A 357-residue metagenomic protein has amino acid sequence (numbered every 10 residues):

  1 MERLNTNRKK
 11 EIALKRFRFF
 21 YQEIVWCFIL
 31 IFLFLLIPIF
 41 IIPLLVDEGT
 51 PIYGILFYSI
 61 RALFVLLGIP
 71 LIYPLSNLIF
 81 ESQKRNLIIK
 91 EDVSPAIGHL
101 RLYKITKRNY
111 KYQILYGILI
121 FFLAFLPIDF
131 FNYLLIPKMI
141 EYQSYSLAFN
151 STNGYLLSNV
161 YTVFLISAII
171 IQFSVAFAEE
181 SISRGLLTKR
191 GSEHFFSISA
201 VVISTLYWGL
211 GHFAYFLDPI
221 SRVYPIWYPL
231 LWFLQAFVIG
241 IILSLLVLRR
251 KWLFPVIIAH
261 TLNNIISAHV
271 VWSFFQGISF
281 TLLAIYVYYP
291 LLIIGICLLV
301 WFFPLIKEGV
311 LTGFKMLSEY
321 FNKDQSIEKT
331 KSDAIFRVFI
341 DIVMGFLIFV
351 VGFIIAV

Functional and structural regions predicted by a protein language model:
M1-Y112, I265-V357: N-terminal, membrane-interfacial amphipathic/helix-forming hydrophobic leader that caps and precedes the first
E23-L36, A62-P70, Q113-D129, A168-Q172 (+8 more regions): Alpha-helical transmembrane spans of integral membrane proteins, capturing the lipid-embedded, hydrophobic core of TM
P38, I72-S76, A124, I128 (+2 more regions): Alpha-helical transmembrane segments of polytopic integral membrane proteins, especially the permease/helical cores
I41-L45, N132, H212: Juxtamembrane "helix exit" motif at the C-terminal ends of alpha-helical transmembrane segments in multi-pass membrane
V46-Y58, K90-A176, T188, E193-H194 (+3 more regions): Juxtamembrane helix-loop-helix connectors linking adjacent transmembrane helices in multi-pass membrane enzymes
V163-V357: Transmembrane helix-loop-helix hairpins at the membrane interface of multi-pass integral membrane proteins
